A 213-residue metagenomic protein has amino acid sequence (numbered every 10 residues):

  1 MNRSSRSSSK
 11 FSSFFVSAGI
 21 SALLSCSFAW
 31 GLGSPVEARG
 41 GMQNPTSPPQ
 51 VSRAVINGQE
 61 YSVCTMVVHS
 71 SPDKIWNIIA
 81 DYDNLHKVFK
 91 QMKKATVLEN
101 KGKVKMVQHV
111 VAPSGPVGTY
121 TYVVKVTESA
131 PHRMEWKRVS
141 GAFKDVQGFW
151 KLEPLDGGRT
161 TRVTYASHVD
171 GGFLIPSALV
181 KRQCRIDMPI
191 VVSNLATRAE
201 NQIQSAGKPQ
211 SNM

Functional and structural regions predicted by a protein language model:
N2-A22: Bacterial N-terminal signal peptides that target proteins for export
G31-K101, I190, N194-T197, M213: Hydrophobic ligand-binding cavity/cleft-lining segments
A54-Q59, V67, T96-F143, G171 (+1 more regions): Glycine-rich portal/gate segments that line the openings of hydrophobic small-molecule binding cavities
S70-P72, P131, L155-G157: Short loop segments at secondary-structure junctions
V139-I190: Beta-strand/loop substructures that line and gate deep hydrophobic ligand-binding cavities in soluble
